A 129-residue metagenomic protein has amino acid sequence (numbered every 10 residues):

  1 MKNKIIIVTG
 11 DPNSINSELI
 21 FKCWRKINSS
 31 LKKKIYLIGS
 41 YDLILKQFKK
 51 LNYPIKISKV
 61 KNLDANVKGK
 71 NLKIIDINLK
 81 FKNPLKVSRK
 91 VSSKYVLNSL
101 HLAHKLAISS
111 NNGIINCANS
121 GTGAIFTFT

Functional and structural regions predicted by a protein language model:
M1-T129: Contiguous, glycine/small-aliphatic-enriched amphipathic segments in soluble metabolic enzymes
